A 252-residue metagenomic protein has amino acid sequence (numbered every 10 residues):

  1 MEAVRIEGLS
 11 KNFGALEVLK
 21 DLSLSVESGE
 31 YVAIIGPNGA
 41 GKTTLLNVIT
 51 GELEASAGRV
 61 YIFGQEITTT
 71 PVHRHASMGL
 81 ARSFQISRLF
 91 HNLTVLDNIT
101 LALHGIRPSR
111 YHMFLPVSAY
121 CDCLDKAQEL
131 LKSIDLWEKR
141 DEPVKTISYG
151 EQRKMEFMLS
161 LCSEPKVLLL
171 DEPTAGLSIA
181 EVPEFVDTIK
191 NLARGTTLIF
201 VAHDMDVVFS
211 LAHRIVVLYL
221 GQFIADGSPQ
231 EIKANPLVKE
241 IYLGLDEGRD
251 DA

Functional and structural regions predicted by a protein language model:
M1-A252: Glycine-rich phosphate-binding loops of nucleotide-dependent enzymes
